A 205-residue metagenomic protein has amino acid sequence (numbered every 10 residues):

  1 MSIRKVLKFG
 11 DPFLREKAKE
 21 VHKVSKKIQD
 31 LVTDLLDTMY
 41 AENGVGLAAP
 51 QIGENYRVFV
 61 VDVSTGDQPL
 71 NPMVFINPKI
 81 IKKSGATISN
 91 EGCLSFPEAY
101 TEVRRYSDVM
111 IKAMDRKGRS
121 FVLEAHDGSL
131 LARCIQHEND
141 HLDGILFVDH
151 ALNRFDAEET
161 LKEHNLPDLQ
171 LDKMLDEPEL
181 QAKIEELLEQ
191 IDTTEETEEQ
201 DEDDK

Functional and structural regions predicted by a protein language model:
M1-Q136, H141-K205: Active-site rim/adjacent substrate-binding subdomains
